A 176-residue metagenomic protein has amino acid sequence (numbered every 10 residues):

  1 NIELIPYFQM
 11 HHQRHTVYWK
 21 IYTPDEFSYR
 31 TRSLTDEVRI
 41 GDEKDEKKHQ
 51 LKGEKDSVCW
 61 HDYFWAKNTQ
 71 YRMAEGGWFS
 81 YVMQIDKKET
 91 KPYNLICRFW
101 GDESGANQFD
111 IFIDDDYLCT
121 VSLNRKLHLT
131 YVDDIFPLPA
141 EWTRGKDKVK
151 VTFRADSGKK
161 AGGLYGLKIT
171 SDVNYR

Functional and structural regions predicted by a protein language model:
N1-K88, R98, G158-R176: Glycan-recognition and processing domains
F79-K91, F136-R144: Extracellular and analogous surface-interaction loops
V82, P92-R98, K150-T152: Residues within well-ordered beta-strands of beta-sheet-rich folds
K87-E103, N107: A short beta-strand element within beta-rich, extracytoplasmic domains of secreted/secretory-pathway proteins
D102-E103, L127-H128, K159: Short glycine/serine/proline-enriched coil/turn segments at secondary-structure junctions
G105-L118: Short, surface-exposed beta-strand/strand-loop-strand elements in extracellular ectodomains
L118-T143: Extracellular carbohydrate recognition and processing domains and analogous Trp-centered ligand-binding platforms
A140-R154: Noncatalytic modules at the cell exterior or secretory-pathway interfaces, chiefly beta-strand-rich lectin/adhesion
